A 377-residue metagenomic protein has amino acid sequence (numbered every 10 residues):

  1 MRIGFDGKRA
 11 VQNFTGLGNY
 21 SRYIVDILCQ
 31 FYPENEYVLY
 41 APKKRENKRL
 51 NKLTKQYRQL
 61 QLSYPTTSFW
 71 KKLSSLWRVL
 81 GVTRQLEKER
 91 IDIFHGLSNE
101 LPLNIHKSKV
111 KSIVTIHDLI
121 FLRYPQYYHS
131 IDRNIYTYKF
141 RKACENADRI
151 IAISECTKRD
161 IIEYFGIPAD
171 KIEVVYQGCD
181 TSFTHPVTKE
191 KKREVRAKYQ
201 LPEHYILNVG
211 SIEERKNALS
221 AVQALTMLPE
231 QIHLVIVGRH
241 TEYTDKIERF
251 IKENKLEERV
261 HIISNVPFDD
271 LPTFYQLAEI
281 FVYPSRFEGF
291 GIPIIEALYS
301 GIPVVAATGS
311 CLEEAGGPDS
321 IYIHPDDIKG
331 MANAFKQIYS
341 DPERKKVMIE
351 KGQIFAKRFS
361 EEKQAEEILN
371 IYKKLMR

Functional and structural regions predicted by a protein language model:
M1-R377: Carbohydrate transferase catalytic cores enriched for Leloir-type hexosyltransferases
